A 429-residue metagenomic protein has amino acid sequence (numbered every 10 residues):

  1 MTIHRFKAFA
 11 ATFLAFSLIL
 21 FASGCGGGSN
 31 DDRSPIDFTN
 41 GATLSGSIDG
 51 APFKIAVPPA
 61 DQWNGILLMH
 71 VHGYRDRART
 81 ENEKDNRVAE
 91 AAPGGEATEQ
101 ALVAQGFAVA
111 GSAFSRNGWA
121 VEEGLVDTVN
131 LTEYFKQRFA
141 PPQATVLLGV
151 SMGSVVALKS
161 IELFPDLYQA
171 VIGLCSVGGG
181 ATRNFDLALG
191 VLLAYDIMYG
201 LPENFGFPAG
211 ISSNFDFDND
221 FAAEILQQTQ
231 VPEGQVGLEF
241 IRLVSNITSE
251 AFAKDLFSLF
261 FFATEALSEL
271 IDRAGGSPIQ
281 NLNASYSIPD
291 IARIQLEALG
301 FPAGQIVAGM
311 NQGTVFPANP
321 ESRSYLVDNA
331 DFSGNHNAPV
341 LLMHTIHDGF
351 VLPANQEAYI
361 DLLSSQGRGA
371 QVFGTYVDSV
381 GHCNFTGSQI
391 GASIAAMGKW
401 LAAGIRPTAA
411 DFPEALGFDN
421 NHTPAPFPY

Functional and structural regions predicted by a protein language model:
L18-D37: Bacterial Sec-dependent N-terminal signal peptides
D31-W63, M310-Q312: N-terminal cap/lid segment of alpha/beta-hydrolase-fold proteins
R33-I36, V177-D331: Accessory cap/linker subdomain of secreted extracellular hydrolases
D49-P52, P58-A101: Short, surface-exposed "cap/lid" segments of acyl-processing enzymes
Q62-W63, L131-S151, L167: Gly/Ser-rich "nucleophile elbow"/oxyanion-hole loop immediately N-terminal to the catalytic nucleophile in hydrolases
A144-M198: Primarily recognizes the serine-hydrolase "nucleophile elbow" in alpha/beta-hydrolase and SGNH/GDSL folds
L342-H344: Short beta-strand/loop motif that positions the catalytic acidic residue of the alpha/beta-hydrolase fold
F350-N355: Conserved alpha/beta-hydrolase "acid-adjacent" motif
